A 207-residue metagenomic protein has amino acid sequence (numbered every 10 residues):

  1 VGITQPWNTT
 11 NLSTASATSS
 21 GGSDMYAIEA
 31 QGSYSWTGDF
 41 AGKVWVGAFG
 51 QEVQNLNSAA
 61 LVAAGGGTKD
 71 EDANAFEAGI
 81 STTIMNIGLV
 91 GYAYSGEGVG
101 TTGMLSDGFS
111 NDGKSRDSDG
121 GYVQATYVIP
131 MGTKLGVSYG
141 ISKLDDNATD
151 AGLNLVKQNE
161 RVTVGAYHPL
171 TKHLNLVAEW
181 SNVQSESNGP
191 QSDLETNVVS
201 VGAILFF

Functional and structural regions predicted by a protein language model:
G2-W7: Mobile, glycine-rich extracellular loop/lid and propeptide segments that shape or gate substrate/ligand access
L12-A17: Solvent-exposed adhesion/ligand-recognition segments of exported proteins
G22-D24, V156-K157, N188-D193: Solvent-exposed loop/turn segments connecting transmembrane beta-strands in outer-membrane beta-barrel proteins
M25, A30-T163: Detector for outer-membrane/organellar transmembrane beta-barrel domains, recognizing the amphipathic beta-strand
G98, K143-L144, K172, N182-S185 (+1 more regions): Extracytoplasmic/periplasmic mature domains of Sec-exported, cell-envelope-associated bacterial proteins
A148-D150, V177-E179, E186-E195: A glycine-biased, small/acidic residue-tolerant capping/turn segment at secondary-structure junctions
T163-S181: C-terminal closing repeat unit and adjoining cap/tail of repeat-based domains
H168-L170, E195-F207: Outer-membrane beta-barrel "beta-signal"
